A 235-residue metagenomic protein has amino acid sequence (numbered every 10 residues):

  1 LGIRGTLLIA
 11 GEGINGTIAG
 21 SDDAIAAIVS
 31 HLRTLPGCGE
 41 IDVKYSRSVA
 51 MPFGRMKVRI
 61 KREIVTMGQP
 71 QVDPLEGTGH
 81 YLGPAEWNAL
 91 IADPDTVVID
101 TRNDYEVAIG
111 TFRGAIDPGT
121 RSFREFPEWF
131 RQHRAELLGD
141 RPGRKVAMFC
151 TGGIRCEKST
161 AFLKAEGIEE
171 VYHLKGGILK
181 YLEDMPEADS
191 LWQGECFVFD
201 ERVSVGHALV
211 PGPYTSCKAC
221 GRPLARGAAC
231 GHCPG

Functional and structural regions predicted by a protein language model:
L1-T78, N103-V146, I154-G235: Rhodanese-like catalytic fold shared by cysteine-dependent sulfurtransferases and DSP/PTP-type phosphatases
V43, P84-A85: Short alpha-helical segments and helix-capping/turn motifs at coil-helix boundaries
L75, G79-G83, I91: A conserved helix-loop-strand patch within extracytoplasmic ligand-binding domains of the periplasmic binding
P94: Glycine-rich active-site/cofactor-binding loop and its immediate structural neighborhood
I99-D100: Structural scaffold elements adjacent to functional motifs in cytosolic proteins
